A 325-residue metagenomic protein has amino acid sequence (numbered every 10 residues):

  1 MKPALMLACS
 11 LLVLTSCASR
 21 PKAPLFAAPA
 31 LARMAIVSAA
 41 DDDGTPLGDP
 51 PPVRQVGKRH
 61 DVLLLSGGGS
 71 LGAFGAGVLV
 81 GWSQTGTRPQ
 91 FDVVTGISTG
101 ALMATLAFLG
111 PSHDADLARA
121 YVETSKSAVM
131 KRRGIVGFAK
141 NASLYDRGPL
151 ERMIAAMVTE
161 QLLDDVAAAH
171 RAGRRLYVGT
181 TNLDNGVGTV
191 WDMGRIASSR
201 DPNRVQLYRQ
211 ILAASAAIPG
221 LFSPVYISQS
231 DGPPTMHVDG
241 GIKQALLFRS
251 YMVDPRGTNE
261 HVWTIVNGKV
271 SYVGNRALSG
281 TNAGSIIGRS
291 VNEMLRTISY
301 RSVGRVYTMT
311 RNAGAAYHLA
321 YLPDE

Functional and structural regions predicted by a protein language model:
M1-A4: Positively charged n-region of N-terminal signal peptides that target proteins for export
M6-T15: Bacterial N-terminal signal peptides
C17-V93, F108-E325: Patatin-like phospholipase
T95-G100: Gly/Ala-rich beta-loop-alpha elbow adjacent to hydrolase catalytic centers
